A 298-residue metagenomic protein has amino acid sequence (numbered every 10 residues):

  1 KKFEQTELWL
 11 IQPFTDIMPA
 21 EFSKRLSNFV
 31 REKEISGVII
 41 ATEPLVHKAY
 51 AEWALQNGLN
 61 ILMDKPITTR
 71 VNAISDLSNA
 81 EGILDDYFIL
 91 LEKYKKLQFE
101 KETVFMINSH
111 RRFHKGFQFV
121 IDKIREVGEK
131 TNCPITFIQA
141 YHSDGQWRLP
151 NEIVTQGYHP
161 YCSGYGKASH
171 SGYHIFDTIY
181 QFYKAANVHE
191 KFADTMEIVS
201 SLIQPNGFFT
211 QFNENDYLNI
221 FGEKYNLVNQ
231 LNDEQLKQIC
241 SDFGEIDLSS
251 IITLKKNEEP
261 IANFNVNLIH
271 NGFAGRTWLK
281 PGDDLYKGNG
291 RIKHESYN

Functional and structural regions predicted by a protein language model:
K1-N57, T69-Y94: N-terminal glycine-/serine-/threonine-rich beta1-alpha1-beta2 phosphate-ribose binding loop of Rossmann-like
P44-L45, T68, H110-H114, S143-W147 (+3 more regions): Short, solvent-exposed loop/turn segments at secondary-structure junctions
L45-K48, E52, F88, H114-Q118 (+1 more regions): A structural signal for well-ordered alpha-helical segments within the folded catalytic domains of diverse enzymes
N57-N60, L97-T103, E258-I261: A short helix->loop->beta-strand "cap" motif at the edges of active sites that frequently abuts
K65: Short basic (Lys/Arg) and small-residue
R70-E152, Y165: A contiguous active-site-proximal alpha/beta segment in oxidoreductase catalytic domains
P150-I261, N265-W278: Rossmann-like dinucleotide-binding domain that binds NAD(P)(H)
R276-N298: C-terminal glycine/acidic-rich active-site capping loop/insertion
